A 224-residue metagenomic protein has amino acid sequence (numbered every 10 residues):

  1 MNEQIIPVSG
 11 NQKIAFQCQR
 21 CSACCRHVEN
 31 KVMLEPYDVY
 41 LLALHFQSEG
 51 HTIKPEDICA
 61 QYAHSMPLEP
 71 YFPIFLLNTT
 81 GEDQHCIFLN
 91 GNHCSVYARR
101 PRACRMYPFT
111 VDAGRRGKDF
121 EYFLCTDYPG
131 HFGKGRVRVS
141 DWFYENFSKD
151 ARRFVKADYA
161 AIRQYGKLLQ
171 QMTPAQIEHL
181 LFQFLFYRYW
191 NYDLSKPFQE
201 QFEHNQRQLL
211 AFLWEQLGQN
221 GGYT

Functional and structural regions predicted by a protein language model:
M1-T224: Short loop/turn segments that flank or connect secondary-structure elements
